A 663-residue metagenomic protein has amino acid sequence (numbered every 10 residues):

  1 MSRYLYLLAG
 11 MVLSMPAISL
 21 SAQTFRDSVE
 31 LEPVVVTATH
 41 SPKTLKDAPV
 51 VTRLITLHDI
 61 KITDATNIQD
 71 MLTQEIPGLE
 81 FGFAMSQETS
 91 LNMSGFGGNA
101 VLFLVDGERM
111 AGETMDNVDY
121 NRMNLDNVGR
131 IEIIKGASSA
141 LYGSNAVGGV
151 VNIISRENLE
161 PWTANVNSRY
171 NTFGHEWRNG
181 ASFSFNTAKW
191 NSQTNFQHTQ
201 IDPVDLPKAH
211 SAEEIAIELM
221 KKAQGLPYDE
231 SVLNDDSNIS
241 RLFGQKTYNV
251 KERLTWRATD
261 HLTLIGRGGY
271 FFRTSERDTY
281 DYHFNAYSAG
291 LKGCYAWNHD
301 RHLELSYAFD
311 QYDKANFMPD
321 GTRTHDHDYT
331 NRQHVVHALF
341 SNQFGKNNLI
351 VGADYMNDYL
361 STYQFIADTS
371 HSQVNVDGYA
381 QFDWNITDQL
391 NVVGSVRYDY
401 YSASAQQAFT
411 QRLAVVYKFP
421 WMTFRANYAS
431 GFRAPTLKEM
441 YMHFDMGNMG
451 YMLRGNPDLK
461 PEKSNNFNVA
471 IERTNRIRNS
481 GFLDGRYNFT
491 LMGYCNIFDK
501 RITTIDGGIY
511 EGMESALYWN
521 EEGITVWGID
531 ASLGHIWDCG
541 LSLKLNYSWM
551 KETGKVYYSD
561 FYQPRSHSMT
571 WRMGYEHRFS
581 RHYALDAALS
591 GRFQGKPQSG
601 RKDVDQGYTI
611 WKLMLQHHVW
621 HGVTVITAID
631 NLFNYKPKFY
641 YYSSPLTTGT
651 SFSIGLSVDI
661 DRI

Functional and structural regions predicted by a protein language model:
L8, N195, F243-G244, A429 (+3 more regions): Conserved C-terminal beta-signal and adjacent last beta-strands/turns of outer-membrane beta-barrel proteins
L31-K61, S90: N-terminal periplasmic "start-of-domain" segments of outer-membrane beta-barrel proteins
D70-E108: Extracytoplasmic beta-strand/coil segments of soluble accessory domains associated with Gram-negative outer-membrane
E108-K135: Short acidic/polar hinge/loop motifs at secondary-structure boundaries that mediate gating or recognition
E160-W162, R169, S182-F284: Periplasmic-side early beta-strands and strand-to-turn transitions of outer-membrane beta-barrels
K251-F272, H283-A408, V416-K418, I477 (+3 more regions): Face-selective signature of the C-terminal outer-membrane beta-barrel domain
L303-N316, F419, R425, K460-W519 (+1 more regions): Membrane-embedded beta-barrel scaffold of Gram-negative outer-membrane proteins
N385-V392, L483-D484, N488-D499, W519-Q598: Gram-negative outer-membrane beta-barrel transporters
